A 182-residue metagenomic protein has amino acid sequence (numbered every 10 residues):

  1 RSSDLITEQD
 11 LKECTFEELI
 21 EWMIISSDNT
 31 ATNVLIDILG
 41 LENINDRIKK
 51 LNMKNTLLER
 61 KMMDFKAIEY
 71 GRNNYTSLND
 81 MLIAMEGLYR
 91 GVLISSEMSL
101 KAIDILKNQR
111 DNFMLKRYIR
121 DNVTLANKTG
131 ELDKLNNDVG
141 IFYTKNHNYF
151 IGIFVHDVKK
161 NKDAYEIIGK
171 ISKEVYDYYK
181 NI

Functional and structural regions predicted by a protein language model:
D10-C14, R72, K162, E166: Residues at secondary-structure transition points
K12, I20, N33-M85, R90: Mid-domain, small-residue-enriched loop/turn segments at the edges of structured enzyme/sensor domains
S26-S27: Structured, acidic catalytic/metal-binding patches in enzyme active sites
I38-G40, L82-F113, N122, T129-I182: Structured C-terminal helix/loop/strand segments within mature extracytoplasmic catalytic/sensor domains
M53, R120-N122: Extracytoplasmic
